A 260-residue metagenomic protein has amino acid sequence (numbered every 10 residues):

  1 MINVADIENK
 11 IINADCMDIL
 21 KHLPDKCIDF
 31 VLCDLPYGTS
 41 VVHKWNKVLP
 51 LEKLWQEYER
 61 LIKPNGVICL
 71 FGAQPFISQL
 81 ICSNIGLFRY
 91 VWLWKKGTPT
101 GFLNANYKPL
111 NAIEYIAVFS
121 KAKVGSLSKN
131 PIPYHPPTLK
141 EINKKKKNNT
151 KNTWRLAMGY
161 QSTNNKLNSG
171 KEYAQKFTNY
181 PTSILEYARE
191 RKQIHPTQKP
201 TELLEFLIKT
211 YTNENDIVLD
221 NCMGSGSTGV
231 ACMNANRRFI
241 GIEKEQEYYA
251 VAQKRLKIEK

Functional and structural regions predicted by a protein language model:
M1-G241, E247-A250: Core catalytic lobe of class I
E247-K260: Cysteine-dependent PTP/DSP-like catalytic domain, specifically the C-terminal lobe
